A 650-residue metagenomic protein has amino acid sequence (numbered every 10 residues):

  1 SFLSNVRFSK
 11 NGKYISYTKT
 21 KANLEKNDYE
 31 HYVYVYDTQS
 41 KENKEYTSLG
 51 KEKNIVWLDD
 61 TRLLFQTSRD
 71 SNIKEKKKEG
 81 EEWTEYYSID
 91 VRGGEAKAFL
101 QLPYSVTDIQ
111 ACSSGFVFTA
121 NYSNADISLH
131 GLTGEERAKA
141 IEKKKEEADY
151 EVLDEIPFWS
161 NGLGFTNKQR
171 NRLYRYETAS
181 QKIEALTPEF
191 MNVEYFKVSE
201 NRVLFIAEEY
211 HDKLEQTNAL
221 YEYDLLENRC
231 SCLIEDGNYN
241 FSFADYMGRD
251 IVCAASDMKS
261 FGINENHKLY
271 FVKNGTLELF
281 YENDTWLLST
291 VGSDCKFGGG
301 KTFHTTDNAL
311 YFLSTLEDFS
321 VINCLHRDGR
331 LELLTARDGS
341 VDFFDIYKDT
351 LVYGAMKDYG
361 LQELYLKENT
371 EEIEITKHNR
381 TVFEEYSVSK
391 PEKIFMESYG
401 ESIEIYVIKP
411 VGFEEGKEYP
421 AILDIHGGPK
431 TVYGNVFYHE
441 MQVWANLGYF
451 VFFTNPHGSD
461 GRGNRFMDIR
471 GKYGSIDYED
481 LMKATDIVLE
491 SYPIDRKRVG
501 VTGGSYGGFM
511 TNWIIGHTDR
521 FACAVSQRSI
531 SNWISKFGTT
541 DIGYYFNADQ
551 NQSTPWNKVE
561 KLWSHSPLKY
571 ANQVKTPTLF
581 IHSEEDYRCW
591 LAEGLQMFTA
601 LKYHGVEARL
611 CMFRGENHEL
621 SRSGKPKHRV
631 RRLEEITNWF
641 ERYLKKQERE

Functional and structural regions predicted by a protein language model:
S1-H31, E194-F196: Beta-strand-rich domains and repeat architectures in extracellular enzymes and scaffolds, especially beta-propellers
S4-N5, E146-E147, E151-D154, W159-S160 (+6 more regions): Non-catalytic accessory segments flanking enzyme active sites
R7-Y14, N54-L63, D108-S114, Y195-R202 (+3 more regions): Blade-terminus and WD-like Trp-Asp/Gly-His loop motifs, strongest in beta-propeller folds
K19-Y32, T47-K53, T67-Y87, L102-S105 (+10 more regions): A flexible loop/linker signature enriched in serine peptidases of the S9 family
D37-K41, D90-G94, E177-Q181, D224-N228 (+3 more regions): Short loop/turn segments that connect beta-strands within beta-propeller blades
E278-G299, H378-E392: Surface-exposed loop and turn segments in beta-propeller and other repeat-based domains that flank or scaffold
H378-S491, D495-K497, G504, G538-T539: Cap/lid segment of the alpha/beta-hydrolase catalytic domain
P456-E650: Active-site-proximal cap/loop segments of hydrolase catalytic domains
